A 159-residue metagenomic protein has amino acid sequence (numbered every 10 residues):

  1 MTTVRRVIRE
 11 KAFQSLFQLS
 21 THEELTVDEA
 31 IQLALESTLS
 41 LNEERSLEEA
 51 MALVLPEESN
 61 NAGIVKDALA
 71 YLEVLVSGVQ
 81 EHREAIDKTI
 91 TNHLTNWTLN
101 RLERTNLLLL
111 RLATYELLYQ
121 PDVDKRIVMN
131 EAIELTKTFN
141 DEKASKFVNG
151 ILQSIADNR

Functional and structural regions predicted by a protein language model:
M1-T138, E142-S145, N149-R159: N-terminal interaction/assembly modules
